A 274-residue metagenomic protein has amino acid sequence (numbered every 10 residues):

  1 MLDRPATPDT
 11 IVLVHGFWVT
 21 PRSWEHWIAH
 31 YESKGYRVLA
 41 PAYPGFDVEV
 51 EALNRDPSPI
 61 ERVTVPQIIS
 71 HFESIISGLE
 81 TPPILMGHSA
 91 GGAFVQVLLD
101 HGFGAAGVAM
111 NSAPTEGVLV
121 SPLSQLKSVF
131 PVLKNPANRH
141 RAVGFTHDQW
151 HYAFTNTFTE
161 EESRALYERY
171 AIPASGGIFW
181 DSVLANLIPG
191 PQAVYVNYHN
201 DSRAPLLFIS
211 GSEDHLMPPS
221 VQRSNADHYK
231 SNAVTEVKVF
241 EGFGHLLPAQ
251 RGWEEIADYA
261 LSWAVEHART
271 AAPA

Functional and structural regions predicted by a protein language model:
G16-V19, S89, S212-E213: Active-site glycine-rich loops that stabilize anionic/oxyanionic intermediates across multiple enzyme folds
E32-R55: Conserved alpha/beta-hydrolase
M86-G91, V95: Gly/Ala-rich beta-loop-alpha elbow adjacent to hydrolase catalytic centers
F103-H140, D181-L187: Flexible "cap/lid" loop of the alpha/beta hydrolase fold
Q125-P173, G177: Helix-rich cap/lid subdomain of alpha/beta-hydrolase
S202, F208-S210, D214: Short beta-strand/loop motif that positions the catalytic acidic residue of the alpha/beta-hydrolase fold
A204, P218-H228: Short alpha-helix in the alpha/beta-hydrolase fold that links the catalytic acid
V234-A274: Catalytic active-site module of serine/aspartate enzymes centered on a nucleophile-bearing elbow/loop
